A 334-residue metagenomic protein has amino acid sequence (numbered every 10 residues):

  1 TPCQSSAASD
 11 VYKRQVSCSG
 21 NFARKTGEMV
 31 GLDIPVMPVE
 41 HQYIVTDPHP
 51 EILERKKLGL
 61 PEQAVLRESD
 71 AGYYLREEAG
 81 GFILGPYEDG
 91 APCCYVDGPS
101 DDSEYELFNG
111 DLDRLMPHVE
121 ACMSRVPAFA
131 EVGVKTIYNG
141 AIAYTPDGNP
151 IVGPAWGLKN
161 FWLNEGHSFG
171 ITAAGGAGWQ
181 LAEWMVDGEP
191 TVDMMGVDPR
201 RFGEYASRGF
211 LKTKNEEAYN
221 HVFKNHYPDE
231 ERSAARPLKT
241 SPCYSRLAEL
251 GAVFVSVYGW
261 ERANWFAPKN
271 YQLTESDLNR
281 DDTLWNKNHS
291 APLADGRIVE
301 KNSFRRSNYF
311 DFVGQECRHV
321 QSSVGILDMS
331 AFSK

Functional and structural regions predicted by a protein language model:
T1-A8, Y12: Single conserved hydrophobic/aromatic residue that forms the stacking wall/gate of nucleotide- or nucleobase-binding
A8, E40-I44, Y73: Small-molecule pocket liners
K13-P61: Central helical "cap/lid" subdomain
D47-E51, E78-G80, D89, A155-W156: Short loop segments at secondary-structure junctions
Q63-D89, C93-G98, L115: Extended catalytic-interface subdomain
D70, A79, D101-K239: C-terminal catalytic lobe of FAD-dependent flavoproteins
V192-D193, V197-K334: Glycine/proline-enriched, intrinsically flexible loops and inter-domain linkers
